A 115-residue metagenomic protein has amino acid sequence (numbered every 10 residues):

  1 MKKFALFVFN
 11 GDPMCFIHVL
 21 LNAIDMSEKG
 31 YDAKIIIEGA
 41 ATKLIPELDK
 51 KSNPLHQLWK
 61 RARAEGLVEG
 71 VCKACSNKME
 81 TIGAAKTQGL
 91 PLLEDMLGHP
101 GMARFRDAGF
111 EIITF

Functional and structural regions predicted by a protein language model:
K3, Y31-K34, V68: Residues at the starts of beta-strands that form the adenosine-phosphate
F4-I17, K43-D49: Short, glycine-rich nucleotide/cofactor-binding loops
C15-K29: Histidine-anchored nucleotide/phosphate-binding helix
L20-L21, K50-H56: Charged helix-capping and loop-helix junction motifs
K34-T42: A short beta-strand-loop structural module common to alpha/beta enzyme folds
P54-L92: Mid-chain, well-packed structural core segment of small domains
I82-A108, I112-T114: C-terminal structural segments of small proteins and small subunits
